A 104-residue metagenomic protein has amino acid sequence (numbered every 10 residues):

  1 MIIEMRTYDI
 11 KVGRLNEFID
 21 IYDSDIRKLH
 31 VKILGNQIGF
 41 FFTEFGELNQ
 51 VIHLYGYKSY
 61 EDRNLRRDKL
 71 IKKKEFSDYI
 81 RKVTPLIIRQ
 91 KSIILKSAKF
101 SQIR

Functional and structural regions predicted by a protein language model:
I2-R6, F18, L29-H30, V51-L54: Short, structured motif recognition centered on aromatic/hydrophobic residues
I3-M5, F41, F45, L54 (+1 more regions): Aromatic/pi-system hotspot detector in well-structured domains
K11, I33-I52, K58, S77-R104: Glycine-rich beta-strand-turn "strand-cap" elements at beta-sheet edges
R14-F40: Short amphipathic alpha-helical segments
N16-D20, S59-K73: Short amphipathic alpha-helices within nucleic acid-binding modules
I21-S24, K69, K82-P85: Residues within well-ordered alpha-helical secondary structure of globular protein domains
L29, K74-E75: A common structural junction motif
